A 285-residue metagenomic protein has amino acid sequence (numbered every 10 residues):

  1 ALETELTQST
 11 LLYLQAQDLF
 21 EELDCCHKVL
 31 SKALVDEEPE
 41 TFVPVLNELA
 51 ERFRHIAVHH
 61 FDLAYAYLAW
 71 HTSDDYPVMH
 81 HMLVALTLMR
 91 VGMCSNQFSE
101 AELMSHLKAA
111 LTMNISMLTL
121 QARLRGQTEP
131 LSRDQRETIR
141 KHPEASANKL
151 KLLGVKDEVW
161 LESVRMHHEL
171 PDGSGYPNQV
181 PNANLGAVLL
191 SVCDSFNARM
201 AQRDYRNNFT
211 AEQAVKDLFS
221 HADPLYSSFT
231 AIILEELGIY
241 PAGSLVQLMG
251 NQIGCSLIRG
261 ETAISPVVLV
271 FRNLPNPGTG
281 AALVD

Functional and structural regions predicted by a protein language model:
A1-T4, V246: A generic N-terminal leader/anchor concept
E3-R140, K151-D157: Acidic/His-rich, divalent-metal-binding segments that scaffold phosphate/diphosphate chemistry
W70, H168-P171: Short, internal active-site loops enriched in acidic
S105-A109, E162-S163, L189-L190: Active-site alpha-helix of zinc metalloproteases
L111, H167, F271-N273: Generic beta-structure capping elements
Q127-N148, L170-L269: Divalent-cation-assisted or electrostatically stabilized phosphate/pyrophosphate-binding catalytic cores
W160-L161, A214: Small-residue helix-packing motif on alpha-helices
N273-D285: Glycine- and charge-enriched low-complexity intrinsically disordered segments
